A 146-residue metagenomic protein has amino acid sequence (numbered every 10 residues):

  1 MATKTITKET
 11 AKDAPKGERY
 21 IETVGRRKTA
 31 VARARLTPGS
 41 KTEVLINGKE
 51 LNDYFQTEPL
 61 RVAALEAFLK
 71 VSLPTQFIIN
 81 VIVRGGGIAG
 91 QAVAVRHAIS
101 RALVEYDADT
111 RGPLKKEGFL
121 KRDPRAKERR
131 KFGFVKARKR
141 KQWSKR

Functional and structural regions predicted by a protein language model:
T3-K4, T10-R26, A32-R84, A89-R146: Structured, basic alpha/beta domains of bacterial-type, RNA-associated proteins
